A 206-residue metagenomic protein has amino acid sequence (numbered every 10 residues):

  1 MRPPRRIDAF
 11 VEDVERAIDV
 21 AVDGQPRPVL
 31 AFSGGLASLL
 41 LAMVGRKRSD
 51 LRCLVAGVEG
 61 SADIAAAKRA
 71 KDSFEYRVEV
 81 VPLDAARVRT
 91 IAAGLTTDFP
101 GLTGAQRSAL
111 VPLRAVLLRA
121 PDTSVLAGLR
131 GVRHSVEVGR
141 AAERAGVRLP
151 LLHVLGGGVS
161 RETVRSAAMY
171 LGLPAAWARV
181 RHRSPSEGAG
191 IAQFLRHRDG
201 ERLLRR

Functional and structural regions predicted by a protein language model:
M1-R27, K47-S49, Y170: RNA-binding accessory domains that recognize and position tRNA/RNA substrates
R6, G24-F74: ATP-dependent adenylation/pyrophosphate-handling site
F10-V14, G104-P112, V159-T163: Soluble or luminal CAZymes and related metallo-dependent hydrolases
V14-I18, L36, L40-G45, A70 (+2 more regions): Structural preference for long, well-ordered alpha-helical segments in enzyme cores
G24-Q25, R119-D122: Glycine-rich phosphate-binding loop signature in dinucleotide/nucleotide-binding domains
R52, D122-L126: Beta-sheet entry/capping signal
E59-L117, L129-L155: ATP-dependent adenylate-handling ligase core
V125-R206: Mid-to-C-terminal catalytic subdomains of enzymes that bind/position adenosyl phosphate moieties or nucleic-acid
